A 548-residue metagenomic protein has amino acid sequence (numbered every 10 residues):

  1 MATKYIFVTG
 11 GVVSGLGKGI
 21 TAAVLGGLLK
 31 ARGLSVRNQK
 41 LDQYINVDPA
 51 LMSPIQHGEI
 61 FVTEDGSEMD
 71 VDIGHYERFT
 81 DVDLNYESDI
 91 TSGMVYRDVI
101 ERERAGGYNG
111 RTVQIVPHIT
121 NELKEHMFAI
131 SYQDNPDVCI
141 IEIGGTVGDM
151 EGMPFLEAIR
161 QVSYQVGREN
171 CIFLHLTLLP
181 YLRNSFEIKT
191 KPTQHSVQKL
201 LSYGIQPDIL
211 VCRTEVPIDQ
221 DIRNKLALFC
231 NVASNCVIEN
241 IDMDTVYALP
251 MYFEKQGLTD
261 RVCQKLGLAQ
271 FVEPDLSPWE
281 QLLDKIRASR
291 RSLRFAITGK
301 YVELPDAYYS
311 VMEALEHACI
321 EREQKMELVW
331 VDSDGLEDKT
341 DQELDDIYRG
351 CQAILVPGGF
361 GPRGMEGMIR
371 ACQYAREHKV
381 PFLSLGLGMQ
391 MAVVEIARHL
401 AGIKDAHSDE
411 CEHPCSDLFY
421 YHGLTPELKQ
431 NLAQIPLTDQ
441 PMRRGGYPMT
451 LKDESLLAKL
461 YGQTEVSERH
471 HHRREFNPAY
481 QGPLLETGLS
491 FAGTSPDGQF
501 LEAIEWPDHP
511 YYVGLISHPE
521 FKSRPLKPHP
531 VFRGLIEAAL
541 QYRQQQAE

Functional and structural regions predicted by a protein language model:
M1-E327, S333-A353, F360-G361, M368-Y374 (+2 more regions): Flexible phosphate-sensing "switch/lid" loops adjacent to ATP/NTP-binding sites across phosphate-transfer
G10, K40, T214, I241 (+11 more regions): Active-site proximal loops enriched in glycine and acidic residues that flank catalytic Cys/His/Asp and coordinate
L16-G19, A23-G27, A31, I347-P448 (+5 more regions): Cysteine-nucleophile active-site neighborhood
L51-P54, K225, A397-L400, P507-D508: Short low-complexity, flexible loop/linker segments enriched in glycine and/or proline with clustered acidic
I60-G74, S234-D242, H407-Y421, F500-E502 (+1 more regions): Short, basic, helix/turn surface patches
H195-V197, Q281, Q430-Q434, Q499: Short amphipathic beta-strand starts and helix->beta connectors
K285-S289, L344-D346, T438-P441, G493 (+1 more regions): Replace "in large, NTP-powered and nucleic-acid-processing enzymes" with "in large, NTP-powered factors and other
R444-P448, K452-E548: C-terminal and late-domain segments of enzyme folds
